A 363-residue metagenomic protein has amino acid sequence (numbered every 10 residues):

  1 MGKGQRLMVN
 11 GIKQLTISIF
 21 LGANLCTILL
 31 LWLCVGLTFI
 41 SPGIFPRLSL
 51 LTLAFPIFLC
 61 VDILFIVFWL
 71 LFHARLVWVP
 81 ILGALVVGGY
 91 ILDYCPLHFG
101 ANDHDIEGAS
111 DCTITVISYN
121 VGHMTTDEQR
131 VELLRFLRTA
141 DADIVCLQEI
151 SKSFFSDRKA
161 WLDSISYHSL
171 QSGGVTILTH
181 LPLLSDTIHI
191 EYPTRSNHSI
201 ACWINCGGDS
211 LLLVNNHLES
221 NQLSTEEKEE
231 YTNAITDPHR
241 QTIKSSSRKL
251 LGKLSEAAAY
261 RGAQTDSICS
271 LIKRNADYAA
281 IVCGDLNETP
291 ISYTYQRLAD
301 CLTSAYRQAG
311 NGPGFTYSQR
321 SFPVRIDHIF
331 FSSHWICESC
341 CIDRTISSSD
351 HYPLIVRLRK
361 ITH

Functional and structural regions predicted by a protein language model:
G2-A160, T265-D266, K360-H363: N-terminal, active-site-proximal structural segment of metallo-dependent hydrolase catalytic domains
I17-L71, W78-L82, I188, W203 (+2 more regions): Metal-dependent phosphoester-hydrolase catalytic domains
L85-D111, G122-T125, Q129, R138 (+3 more regions): Structured beta-strand-rich core segments of catalytic domains in phosphoester-bond hydrolases
I114, S166-Y167, L211, Y278 (+2 more regions): A structural micro-motif
I114-V121, L133-F155, S210-H217, K253-L254 (+4 more regions): Active-site beta-strand/loop signature of hydrolases that rely on acidic residues for catalysis
T125-Q129, I150, L170, T194 (+4 more regions): Extracytoplasmic/periplasmic, Sec-exported soluble proteins
L147-S151, V175-L178, G208, T242-K249 (+3 more regions): Short C-terminal domain-edge/linker segments immediately following a structured domain
K228-K253: A solvent-exposed, charged loop/short amphipathic helix patch at secondary-structure junctions
